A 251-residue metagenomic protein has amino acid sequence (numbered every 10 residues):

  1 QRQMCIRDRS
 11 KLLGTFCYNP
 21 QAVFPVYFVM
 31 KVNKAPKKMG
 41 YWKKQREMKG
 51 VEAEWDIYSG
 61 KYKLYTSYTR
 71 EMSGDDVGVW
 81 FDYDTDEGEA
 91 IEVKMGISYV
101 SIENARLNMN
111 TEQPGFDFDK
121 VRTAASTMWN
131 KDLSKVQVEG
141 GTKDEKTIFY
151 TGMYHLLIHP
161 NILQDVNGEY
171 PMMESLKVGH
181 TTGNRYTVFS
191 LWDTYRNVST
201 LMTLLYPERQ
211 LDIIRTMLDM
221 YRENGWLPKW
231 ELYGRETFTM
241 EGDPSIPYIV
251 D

Functional and structural regions predicted by a protein language model:
Q1-Q3, R7-Y186, D219: Beta-sandwich/jelly-roll carbohydrate-recognition scaffolds of carbohydrate-active enzymes
S73-G74, E139, N184-V188, V198-T200 (+2 more regions): A conserved hydrophobic secondary-structure block that centers on an alpha-helix together with its immediately flanking
V100-E103, H159, L163-Q164, V198-S199 (+3 more regions): Flexible loop/turn segments at secondary-structure boundaries
N104-R106, I162-G168, T200-T203, L211-I214 (+1 more regions): Short, solvent-exposed loop/turn and secondary-structure capping segments
A124, M128, D144-T151, R196 (+4 more regions): Extracytoplasmic/secreted proteins, especially bacterial periplasmic and envelope-associated proteins
K143, N184-F189, L201-E208, Y233-P244: Alpha-helix capping and helix-loop boundary segments enriched in small/acidic/polar residues
T151-Q164, T187-Q210, P247-D251: Alpha-helical support elements that line or immediately flank enzyme active sites and cofactor-binding pockets
Y170-E174, V178-G179, R209-D251: Helix-terminus loop motifs that line ligand-binding clefts
